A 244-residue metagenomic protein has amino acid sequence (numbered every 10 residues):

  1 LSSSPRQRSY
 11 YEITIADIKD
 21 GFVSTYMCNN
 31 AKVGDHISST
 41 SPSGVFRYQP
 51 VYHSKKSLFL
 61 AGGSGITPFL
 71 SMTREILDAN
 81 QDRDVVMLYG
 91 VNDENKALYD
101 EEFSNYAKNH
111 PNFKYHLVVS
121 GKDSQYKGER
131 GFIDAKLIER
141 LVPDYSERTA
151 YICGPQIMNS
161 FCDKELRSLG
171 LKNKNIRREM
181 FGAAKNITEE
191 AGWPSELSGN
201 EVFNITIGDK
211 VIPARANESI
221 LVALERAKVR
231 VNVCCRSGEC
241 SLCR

Functional and structural regions predicted by a protein language model:
L1-S41, S54-K56, V91-D93, S104-A107 (+1 more regions): Ferredoxin-reductase
E12, S38, L58, D84-L88 (+3 more regions): A structural signal for isolated positions on well-ordered beta-strands in alpha/beta enzyme cores
F22-V23, G44-V51, I212: Short, Lys/Arg- and Gly-enriched loop/turn segments at beta-strand edges
P50-K56, Y145-S146: Short helix-loop-beta connector
S54, D78-V85: Conserved S-adenosyl-L-methionine
S57-T67: Short, glycine-rich nucleotide/cofactor-binding loops
I66-D78: Histidine-anchored nucleotide/phosphate-binding helix
D93-R244: Reductase modules of NAD(P)H-dependent flavoproteins
